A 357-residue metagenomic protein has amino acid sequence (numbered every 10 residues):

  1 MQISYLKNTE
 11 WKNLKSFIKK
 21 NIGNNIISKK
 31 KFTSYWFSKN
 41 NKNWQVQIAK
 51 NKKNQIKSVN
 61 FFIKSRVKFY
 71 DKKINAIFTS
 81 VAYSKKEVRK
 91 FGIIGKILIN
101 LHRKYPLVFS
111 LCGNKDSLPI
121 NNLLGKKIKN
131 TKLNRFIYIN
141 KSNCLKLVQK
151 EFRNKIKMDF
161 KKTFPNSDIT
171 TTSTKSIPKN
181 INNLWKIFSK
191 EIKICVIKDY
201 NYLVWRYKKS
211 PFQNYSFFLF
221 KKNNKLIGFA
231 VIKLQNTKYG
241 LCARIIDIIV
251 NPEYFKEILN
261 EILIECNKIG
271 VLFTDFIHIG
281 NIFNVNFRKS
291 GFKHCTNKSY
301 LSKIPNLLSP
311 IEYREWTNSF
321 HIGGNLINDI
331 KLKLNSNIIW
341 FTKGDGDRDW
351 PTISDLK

Functional and structural regions predicted by a protein language model:
M1-N51, K72-I74, F78, K150-N201 (+2 more regions): Short amphipathic alpha-helix that is part of the acyltransferase structural core
Y5-F109, K222-E253, H294: Conserved donor-binding loop and adjoining core beta-sheet/short helix segment in diverse acyl/aminoacyl transferases
K29, Y200, V204, L259-L263: Short amphipathic alpha-helical segments
S38, K64, V108-K161, K222 (+2 more regions): Active-site/acyl-donor-binding loops of N-acyltransferases
K42, S110-N114, V196, P211-Q213 (+1 more regions): Active-site-proximal structural scaffolding
Q45, Y215-S216, A243, L272: Residue-level recognition of the N-termini of beta-strands and the immediately preceding loop/turn
I99-N100, K104, R206, E261-K268: A generic secondary-structure signal
I192-F220: Oxyanion-binding "anion nests"
